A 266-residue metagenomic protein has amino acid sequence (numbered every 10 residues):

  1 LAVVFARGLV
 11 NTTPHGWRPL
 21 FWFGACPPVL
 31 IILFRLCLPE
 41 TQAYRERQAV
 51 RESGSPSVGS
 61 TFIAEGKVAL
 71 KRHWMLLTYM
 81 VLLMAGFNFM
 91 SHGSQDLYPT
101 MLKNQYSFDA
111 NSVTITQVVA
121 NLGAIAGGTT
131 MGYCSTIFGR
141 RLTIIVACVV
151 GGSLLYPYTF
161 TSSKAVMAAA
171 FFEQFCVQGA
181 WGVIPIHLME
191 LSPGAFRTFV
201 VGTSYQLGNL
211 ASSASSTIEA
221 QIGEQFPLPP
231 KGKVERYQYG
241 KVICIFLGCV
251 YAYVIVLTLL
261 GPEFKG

Functional and structural regions predicted by a protein language model:
F5-T13, L102-K103, C134-S135, E219-L228: Interfacial helix-cap and linker-helix signal at transmembrane-aqueous boundaries of multi-pass secondary transporters
G8-K71, V200, L247-G266: Central mid-sequence intracellular linker of multi-pass
N11-P14, Y158-A170: Helix-loop junctions at membrane interfaces in 12-TM secondary transporters
R72-G128, S212-S216: Extracytoplasmic gate region of multi-pass secondary transporters
G127-G139: Helix-to-loop junctions at the C-terminal end of transmembrane segments in multipass secondary transporters
L142-P157: Structural signature of the two symmetry-related core transmembrane helices
G179-S192: Intracellular juxtamembrane helix-capping segments at the cytosolic ends of symmetry-related transmembrane helices
G194-L228: A late C-terminal transmembrane helix in Major Facilitator Superfamily
